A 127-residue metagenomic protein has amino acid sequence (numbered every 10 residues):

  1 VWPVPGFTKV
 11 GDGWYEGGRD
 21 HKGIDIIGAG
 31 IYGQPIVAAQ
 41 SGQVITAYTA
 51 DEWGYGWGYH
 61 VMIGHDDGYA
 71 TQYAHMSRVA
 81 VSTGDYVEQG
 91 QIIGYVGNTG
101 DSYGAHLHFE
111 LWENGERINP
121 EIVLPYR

Functional and structural regions predicted by a protein language model:
V1-F7, A29-Q34, V79-Q91, E110-R127: Acidic, glycine-rich catalytic/binding loops that coordinate metals and/or anionic ligands
V1-Y59, Q89, S102: Surface-exposed, glycine-biased beta-strand/turn segments
G11, Q43-I45, S77, G94-G97: Conserved positions in beta-strands of structured domains
G18, G28, G68, G115-E116: Short, functionally important structural connectors and interaction interfaces within domains
K22-I24, Y59-V61, Q91, A105-F109 (+1 more regions): Extracytoplasmic/periplasmic beta-strand context in beta-sandwich domains, especially the cupredoxin/COX2 CuA-binding
G28, H65, H75, N98 (+1 more regions): Active-site donor-binding loop signature of nucleotide-sugar glycosyltransferases
A38-A80, A105-E113: Zn2+-dependent peptidoglycan hydrolase active-site motif and core
